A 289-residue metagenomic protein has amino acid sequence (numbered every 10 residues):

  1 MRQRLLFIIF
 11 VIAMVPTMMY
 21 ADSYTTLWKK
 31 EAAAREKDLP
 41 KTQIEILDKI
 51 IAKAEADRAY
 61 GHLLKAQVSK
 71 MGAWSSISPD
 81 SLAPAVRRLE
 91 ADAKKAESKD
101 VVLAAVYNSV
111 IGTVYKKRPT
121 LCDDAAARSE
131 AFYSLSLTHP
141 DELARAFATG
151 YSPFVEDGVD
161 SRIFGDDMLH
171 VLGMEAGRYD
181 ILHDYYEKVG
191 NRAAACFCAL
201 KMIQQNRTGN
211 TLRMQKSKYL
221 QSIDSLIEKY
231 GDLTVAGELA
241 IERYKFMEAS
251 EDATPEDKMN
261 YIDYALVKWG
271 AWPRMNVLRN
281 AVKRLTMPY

Functional and structural regions predicted by a protein language model:
M1-R2: N-terminal secretory signal peptides that target proteins for export/translocation
L5-M14: Sec-dependent N-terminal signal peptides
M19-A21: Boundary at the C-terminal end of the N-terminal hydrophobic targeting segment
Y24-Y289: Extracytoplasmic/secretory-pathway proteins
